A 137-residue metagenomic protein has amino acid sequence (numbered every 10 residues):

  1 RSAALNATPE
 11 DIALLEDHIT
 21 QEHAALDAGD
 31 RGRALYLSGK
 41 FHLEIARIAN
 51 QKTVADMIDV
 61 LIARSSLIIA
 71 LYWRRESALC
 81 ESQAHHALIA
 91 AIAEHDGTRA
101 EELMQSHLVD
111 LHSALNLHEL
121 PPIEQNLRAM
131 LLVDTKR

Functional and structural regions predicted by a protein language model:
R1-A4: A hydrophobic/aromatic-rich effector-binding and dimerization subdomain of bacterial HTH-type transcriptional regulators
N6-A70, S82-A90, R99-D110: Conserved amphipathic alpha-helical segments that form helical-bundle/coiled-coil interaction surfaces
D30, L71-S77, L131, T135: Solvent-exposed, flexible loop/coil residues
R33-A34, T53-M57, R75-L79, H118-Q125: Juxtamembrane/interface motifs at transmembrane-helix termini
G97-R137: C-terminal effector-binding regulatory domain of bacterial HTH transcription factors
